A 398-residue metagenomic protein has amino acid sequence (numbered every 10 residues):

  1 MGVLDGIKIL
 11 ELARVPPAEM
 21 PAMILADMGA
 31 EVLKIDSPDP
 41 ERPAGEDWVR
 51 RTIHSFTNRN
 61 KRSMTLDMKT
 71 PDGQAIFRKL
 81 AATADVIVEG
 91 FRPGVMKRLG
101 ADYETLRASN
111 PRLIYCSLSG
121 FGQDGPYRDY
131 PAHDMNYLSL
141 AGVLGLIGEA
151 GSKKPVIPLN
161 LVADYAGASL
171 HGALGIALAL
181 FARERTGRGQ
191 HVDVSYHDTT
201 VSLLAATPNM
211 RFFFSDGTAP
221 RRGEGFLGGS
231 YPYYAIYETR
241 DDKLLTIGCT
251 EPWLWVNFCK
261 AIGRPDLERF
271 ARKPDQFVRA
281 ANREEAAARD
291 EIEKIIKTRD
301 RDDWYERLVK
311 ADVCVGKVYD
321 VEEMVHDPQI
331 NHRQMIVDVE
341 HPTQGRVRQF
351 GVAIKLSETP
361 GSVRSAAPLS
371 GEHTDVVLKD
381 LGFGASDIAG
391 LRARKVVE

Functional and structural regions predicted by a protein language model:
M1-R185, L369, D375-E398: N-terminal helix-loop segment corresponding to the beta1-alpha1 unit of nucleotide/adenylate-binding folds
H54, R221-G229, A235-I236, Q344-V347 (+1 more regions): Short Gly/Pro-enriched turn/cap motifs at secondary-structure boundaries
F121-G122, Y196-V201, D241-K243, C249-L254 (+1 more regions): Glycine-rich beta-alpha junction loops
Q123, S152-V162, E184-T200, R222-L227 (+1 more regions): Conserved Rossmann-fold dehydrogenase catalytic segment
S169-G189, S202-S215, C259-D266: Oxidoreductase and adenylate-handling cofactor-binding alpha/beta cores
Y233-A311, V315: Aromatic-enriched alpha-helical interface/lid elements that frame and gate functional surfaces
K310-R364: A glycine-rich dinucleotide-binding beta-alpha-beta segment and adjacent secondary-structure elements that constitute
Q344-G390: Flexible, small-/acidic-enriched active-site or ligand-binding loops
